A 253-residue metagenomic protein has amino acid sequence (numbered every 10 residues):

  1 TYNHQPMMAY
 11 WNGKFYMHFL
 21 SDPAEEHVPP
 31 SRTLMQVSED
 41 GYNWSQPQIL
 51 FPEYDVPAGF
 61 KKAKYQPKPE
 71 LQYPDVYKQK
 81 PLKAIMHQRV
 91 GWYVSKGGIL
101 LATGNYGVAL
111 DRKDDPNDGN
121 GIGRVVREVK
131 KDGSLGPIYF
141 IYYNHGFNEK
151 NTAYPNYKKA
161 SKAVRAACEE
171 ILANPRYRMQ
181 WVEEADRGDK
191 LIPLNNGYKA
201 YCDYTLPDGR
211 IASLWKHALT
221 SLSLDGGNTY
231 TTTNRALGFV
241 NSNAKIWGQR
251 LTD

Functional and structural regions predicted by a protein language model:
T1, Y10-I85, V94-A244, R250-D253: Beta-rich carbohydrate-recognition and catalytic domains
P6-M8: Conserved beta-propeller blade repeats
